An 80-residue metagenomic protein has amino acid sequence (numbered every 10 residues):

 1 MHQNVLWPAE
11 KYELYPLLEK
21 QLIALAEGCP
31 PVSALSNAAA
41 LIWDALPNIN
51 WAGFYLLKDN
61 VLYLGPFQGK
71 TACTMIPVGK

Functional and structural regions predicted by a protein language model:
M1-G65: Intrinsically disordered, low-complexity terminal regulatory regions
F67-K80: Acidic/proline- and glycine-rich, intrinsically disordered low-complexity segments that serve as regulatory linkers
